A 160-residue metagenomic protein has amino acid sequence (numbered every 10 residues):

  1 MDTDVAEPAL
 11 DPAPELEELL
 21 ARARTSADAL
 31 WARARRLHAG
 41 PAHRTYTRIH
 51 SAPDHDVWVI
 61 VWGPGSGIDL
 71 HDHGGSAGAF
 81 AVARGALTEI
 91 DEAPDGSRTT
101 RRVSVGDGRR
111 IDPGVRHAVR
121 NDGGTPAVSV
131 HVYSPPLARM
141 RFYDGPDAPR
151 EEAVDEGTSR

Functional and structural regions predicted by a protein language model:
M1-A29, R33: N-terminal leader/capping segments at the start of a protein or of a new domain
R35-S66: A short glycine-rich, His/Asp/Glu-containing loop-to-beta-strand
W58-H73, D112-G114: Conserved short histidine dyad/triad with adjacent acidic residue
P64, G75-I90: Glycine- and acidic-residue-biased ligand/ion/polar-headgroup-sensing regions
A79, A93-H117, D155: Short acidic-glycine-tyrosine-enriched beta hairpin
A79, G124-M140: A short hydrophobic beta-strand segment most commonly corresponding to one strand of the jelly-roll/cupin
V119-G123: Asparagine-centered strand-capping/turn motif at beta-strand->loop junctions
L137-R160: Extended, aromatic/histidine-rich regions of cofactor-dependent oxidoreductases associated with respiratory
